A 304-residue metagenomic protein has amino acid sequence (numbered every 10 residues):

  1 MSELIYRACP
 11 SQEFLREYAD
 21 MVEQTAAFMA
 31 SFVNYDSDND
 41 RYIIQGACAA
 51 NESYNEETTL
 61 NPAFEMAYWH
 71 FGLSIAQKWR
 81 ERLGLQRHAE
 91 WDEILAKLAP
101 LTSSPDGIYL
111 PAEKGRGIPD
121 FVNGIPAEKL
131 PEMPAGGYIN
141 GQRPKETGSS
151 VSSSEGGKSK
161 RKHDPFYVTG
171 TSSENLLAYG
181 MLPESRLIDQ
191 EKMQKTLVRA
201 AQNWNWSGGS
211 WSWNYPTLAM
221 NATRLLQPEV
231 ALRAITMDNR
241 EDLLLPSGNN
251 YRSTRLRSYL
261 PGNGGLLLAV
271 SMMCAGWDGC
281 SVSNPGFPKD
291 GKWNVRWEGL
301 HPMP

Functional and structural regions predicted by a protein language model:
E3-R16, D20, P62-G279: Active-site core of glycosidic bond-cleaving carbohydrate-active enzymes
S11-E17, M29-N39, S281: Short conserved catalytic/interaction loops centered on acidic-Pro-aromatic/His motifs
Q24-R82: Acidic/histidine-rich catalytic neighborhood
N34, S150-S153, V295: General detector of folded, globular domains
N34-Y35, V168-G170, L300-M303: A general structural signal for short secondary-structure junctions and capping/turn motifs
Y42-G46, G279-P285: Short, well-ordered strand-loop elements centered on a beta-strand within folded domains, enriched for acidic residues
N284-P304: Surface beta-strand/loop "capping" patches
